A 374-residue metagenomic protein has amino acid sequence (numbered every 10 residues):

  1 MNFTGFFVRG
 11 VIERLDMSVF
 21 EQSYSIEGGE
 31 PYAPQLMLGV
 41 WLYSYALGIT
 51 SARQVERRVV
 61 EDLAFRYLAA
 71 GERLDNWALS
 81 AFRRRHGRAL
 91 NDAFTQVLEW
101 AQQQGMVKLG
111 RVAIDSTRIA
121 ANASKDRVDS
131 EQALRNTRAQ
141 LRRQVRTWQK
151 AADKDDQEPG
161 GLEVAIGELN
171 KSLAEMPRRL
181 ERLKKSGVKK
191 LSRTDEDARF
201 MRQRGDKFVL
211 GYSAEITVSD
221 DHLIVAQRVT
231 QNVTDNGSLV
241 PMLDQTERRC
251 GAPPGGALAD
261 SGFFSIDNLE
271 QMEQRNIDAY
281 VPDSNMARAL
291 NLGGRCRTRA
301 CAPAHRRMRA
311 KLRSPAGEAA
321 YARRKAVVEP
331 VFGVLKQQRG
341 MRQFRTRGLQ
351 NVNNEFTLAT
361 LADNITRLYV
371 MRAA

Functional and structural regions predicted by a protein language model:
M1-L42, L47: Basic, short loop/linker segments at the boundary and entry of helix-turn-helix/winged-helix-like folds
W41, G48-E61, G71-A374: Anion-binding and metal-coordination hotspots
R66-A70: Short arginine-rich
